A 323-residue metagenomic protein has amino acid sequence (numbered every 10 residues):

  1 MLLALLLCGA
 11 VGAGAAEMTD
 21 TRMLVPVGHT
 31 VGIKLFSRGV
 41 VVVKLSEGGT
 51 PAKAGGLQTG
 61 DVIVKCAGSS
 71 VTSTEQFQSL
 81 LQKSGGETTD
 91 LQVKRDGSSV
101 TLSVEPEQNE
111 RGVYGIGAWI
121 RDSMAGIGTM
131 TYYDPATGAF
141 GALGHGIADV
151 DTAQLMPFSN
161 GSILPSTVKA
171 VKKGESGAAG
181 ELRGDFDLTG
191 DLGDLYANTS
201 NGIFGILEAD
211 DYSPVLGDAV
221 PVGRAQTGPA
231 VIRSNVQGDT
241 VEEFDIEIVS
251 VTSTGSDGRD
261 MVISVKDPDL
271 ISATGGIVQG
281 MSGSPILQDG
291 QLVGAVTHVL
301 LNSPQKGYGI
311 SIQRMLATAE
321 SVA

Functional and structural regions predicted by a protein language model:
M1-V25, V31, M130, V150-A153 (+2 more regions): Gram-positive cell-envelope targeting signals
G12-T21, V31, Q58, Q78-A118: PDZ-domain C-terminal substructure recognizer with occasional recognition of PDZ-binding tails
V27-T59: PDZ/PDZ-like groove recognition
T50-V62, G85, G276-G280: A short glycine-leucine-enriched loop at secondary-structure breakpoints that most characteristically corresponds
A52-T74, I286-Q288, V293-G294: Conserved PDZ fold ligand-binding element
K65-D96, P214, S303-Q305, I310-Q313: PDZ domains, with a preference for the canonical peptide-binding region formed by the helix
Q108-G275, Q279, Q288-D289, T297 (+1 more regions): Serine endopeptidase catalytic core focused on the charge-relay Asp
G294-N302: Short beta->alpha transition motifs characteristic of CBS
